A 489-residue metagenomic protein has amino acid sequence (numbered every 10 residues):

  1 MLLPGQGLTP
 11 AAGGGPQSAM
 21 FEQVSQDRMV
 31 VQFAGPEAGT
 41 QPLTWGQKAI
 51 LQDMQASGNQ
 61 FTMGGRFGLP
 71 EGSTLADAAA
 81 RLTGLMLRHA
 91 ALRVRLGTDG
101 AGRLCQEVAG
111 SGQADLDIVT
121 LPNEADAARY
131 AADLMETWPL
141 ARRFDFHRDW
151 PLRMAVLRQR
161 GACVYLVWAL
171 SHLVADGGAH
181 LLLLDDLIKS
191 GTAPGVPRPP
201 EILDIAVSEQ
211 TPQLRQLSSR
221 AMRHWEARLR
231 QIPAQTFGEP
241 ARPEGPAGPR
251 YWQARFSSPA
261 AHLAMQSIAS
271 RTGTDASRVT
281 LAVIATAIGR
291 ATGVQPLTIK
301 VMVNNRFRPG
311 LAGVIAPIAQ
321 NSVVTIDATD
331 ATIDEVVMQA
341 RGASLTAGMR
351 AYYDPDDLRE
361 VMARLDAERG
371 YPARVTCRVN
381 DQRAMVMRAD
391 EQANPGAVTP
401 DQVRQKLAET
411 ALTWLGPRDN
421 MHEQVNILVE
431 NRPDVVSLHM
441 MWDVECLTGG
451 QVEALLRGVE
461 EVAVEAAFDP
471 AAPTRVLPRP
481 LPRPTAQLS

Functional and structural regions predicted by a protein language model:
L2-A56, A80-E124, W150, E201-R250 (+1 more regions): Short amphipathic alpha-helices and their capping loops
L2-G7, A34, T40, V119-L121 (+3 more regions): Active-site-proximal acidic secondary-structure segment that organizes catalysis
L2-L8, V24-P36, E71-L87, R103-D149 (+3 more regions): A short, small/polar-residue-rich loop/turn motif at beta-strand boundaries within alpha/beta enzyme cores
R28-Q41, G58-D77, F146-W168, P243-R308 (+4 more regions): Gly/Ser/Thr-rich phosphate-binding loops and adjoining beta-strand/alpha-helix segments that form adenosine-phosphate
E37, M54-M63, A90-A91, C163 (+4 more regions): His-Asp-centered acyl/peptidyl-transfer active-site segments
G46-P70, A101-E124, R148-R153, C163-Y165 (+7 more regions): Acyl/amide activation-and-transfer machinery of modular secondary-metabolite enzymes
H89, R93, L184-D185, Q295-M302 (+2 more regions): Extended, hydrophobic beta-loop-alpha segments that form or line the acyl/peptidyl-thioester binding and transfer paths
